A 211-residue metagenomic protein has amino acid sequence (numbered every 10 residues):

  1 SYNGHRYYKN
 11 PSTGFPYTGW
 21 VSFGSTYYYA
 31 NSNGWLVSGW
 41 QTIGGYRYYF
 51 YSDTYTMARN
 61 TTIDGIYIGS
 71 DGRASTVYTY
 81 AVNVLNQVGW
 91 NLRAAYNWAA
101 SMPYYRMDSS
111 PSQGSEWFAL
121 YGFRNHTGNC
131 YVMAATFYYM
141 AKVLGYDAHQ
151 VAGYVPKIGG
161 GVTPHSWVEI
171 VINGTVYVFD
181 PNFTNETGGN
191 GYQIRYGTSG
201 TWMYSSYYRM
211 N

Functional and structural regions predicted by a protein language model:
S1-N86, G159-E169, N173, F183: Extracellular adhesion/carbohydrate-binding repeat motifs centered on closely spaced tryptophans
T56, Y105-S110, T175-F179: Substrate-binding/catalytic groove segments of enzymes that remodel or degrade extracellular structural polymers
T76-G122: Secondary-structure boundary elements
A95, H126-A141: Active-site nucleophilic cysteine motif
A135-G200: Hydrophobic/aromatic-rich core segments of domains that either
T198-N211: Low-complexity, Gly/Ser/Thr/Pro-rich intrinsically disordered linker/tail segments
